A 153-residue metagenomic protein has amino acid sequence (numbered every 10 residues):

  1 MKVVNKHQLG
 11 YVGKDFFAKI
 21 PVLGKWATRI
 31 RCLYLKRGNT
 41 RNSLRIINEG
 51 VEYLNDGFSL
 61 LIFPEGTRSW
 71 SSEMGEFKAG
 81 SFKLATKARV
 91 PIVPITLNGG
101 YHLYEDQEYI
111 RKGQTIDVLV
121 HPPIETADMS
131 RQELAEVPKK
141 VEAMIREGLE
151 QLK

Functional and structural regions predicted by a protein language model:
M1-T40: Catalytic core of membrane glycerolipid acyltransferases/transacylases, capturing the structured, soluble-facing
L44-K153: Non-catalytic C-terminal accessory region of glycerolipid acyltransferases and related lyso-lipid remodeling enzymes
